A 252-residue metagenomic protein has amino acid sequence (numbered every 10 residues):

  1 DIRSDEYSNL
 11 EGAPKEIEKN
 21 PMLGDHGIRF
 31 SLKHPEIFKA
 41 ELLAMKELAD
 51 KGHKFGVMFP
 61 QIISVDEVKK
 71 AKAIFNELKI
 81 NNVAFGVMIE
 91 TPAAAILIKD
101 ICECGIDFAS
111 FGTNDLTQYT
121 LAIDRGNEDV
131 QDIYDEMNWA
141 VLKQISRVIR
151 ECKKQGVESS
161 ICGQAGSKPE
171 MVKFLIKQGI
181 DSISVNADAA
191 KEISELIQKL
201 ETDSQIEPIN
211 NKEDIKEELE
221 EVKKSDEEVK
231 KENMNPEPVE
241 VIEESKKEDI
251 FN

Functional and structural regions predicted by a protein language model:
D1-V222, D226, M234, I242 (+1 more regions): Conserved alpha/beta-domain cores
